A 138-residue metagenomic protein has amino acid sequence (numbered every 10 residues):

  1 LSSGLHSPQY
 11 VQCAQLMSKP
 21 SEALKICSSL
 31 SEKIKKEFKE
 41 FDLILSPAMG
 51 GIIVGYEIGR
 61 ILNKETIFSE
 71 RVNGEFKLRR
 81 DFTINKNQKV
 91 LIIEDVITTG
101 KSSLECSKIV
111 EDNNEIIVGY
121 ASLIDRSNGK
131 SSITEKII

Functional and structural regions predicted by a protein language model:
L1-E40: Active-site-facing substrate-recognition patch
E32, K36, Y56, R60 (+2 more regions): Short, well-ordered alpha-helices that flank and scaffold nucleotide-derived cofactor binding pockets
K39-A48: Short glycine-rich phosphate-binding loop at a beta-alpha junction
D42, Q88, V118: Conserved acidic residues
M49, V54-L91, T99-L104: Short, glycine/charge-rich flexible loops or terminal/linker lids adjacent to PRPP-binding catalytic cores
S107-I138: PRPP-dependent phosphoribosyltransferase catalytic core
